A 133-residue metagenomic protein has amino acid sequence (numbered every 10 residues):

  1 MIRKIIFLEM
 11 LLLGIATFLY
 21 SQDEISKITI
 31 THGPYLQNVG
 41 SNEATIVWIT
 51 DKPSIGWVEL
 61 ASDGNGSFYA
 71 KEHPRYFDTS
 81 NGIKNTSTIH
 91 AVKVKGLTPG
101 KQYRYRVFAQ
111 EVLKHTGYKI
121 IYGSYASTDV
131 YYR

Functional and structural regions predicted by a protein language model:
M1-D23: Bacterial Sec-dependent N-terminal signal peptides
S21-R133: Acidic, histidine-bearing metal-coordination/catalytic regions of metal-dependent phosphoesterases
